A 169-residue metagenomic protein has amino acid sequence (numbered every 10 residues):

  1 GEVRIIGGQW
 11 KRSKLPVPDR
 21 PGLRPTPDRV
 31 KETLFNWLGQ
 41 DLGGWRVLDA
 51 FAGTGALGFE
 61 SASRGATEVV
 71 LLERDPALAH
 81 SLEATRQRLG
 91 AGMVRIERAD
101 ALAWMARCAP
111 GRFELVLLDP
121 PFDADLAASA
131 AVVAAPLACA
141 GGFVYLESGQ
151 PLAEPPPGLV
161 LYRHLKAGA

Functional and structural regions predicted by a protein language model:
G1-A169: Class I S-adenosyl-L-methionine-dependent methyltransferase catalytic core
